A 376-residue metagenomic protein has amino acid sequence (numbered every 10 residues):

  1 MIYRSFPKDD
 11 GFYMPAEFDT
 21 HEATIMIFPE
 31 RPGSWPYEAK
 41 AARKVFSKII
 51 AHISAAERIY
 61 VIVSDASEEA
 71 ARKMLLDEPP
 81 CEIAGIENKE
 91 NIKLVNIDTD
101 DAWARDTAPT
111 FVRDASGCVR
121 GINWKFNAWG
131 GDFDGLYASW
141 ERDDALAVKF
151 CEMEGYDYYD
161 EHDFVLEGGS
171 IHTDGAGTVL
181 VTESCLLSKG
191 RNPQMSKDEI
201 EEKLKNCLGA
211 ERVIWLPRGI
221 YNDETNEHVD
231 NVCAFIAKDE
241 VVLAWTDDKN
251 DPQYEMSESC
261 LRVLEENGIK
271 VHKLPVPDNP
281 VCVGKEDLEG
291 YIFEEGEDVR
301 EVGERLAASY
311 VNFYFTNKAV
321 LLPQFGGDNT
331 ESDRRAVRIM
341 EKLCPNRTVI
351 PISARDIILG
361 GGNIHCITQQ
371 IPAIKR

Functional and structural regions predicted by a protein language model:
M1-R376: Histidine/cysteine-enriched polar flanking segments
